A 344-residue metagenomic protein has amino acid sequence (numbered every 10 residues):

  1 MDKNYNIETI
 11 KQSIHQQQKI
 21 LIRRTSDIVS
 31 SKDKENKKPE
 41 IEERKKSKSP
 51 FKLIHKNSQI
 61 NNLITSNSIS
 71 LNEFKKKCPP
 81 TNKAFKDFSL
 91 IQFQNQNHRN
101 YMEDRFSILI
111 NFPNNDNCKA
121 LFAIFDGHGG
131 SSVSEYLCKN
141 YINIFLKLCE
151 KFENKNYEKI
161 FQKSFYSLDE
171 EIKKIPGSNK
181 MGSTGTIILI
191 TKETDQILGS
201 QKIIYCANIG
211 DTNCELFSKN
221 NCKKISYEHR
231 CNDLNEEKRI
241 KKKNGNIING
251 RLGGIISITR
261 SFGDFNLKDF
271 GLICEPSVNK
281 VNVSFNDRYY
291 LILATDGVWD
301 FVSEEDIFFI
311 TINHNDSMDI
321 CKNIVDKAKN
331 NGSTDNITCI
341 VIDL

Functional and structural regions predicted by a protein language model:
D2, I10-K11, R23-R24, V29 (+2 more regions): PP2C/PPM-type serine/threonine phosphatase catalytic core, specifically the conserved beta-strand-loop-alpha-helix
N6: RNase H-like, Mg2+-dependent phosphodiesterase core, and more generally RNA phosphate-backbone-engaging helix-loop
S13, K38: Compact interaction modules built on cysteine/histidine frameworks
Q16-Q18: Compositionally biased low-complexity segments, especially N-terminal hydrophobic helices that form the hydrophobic
